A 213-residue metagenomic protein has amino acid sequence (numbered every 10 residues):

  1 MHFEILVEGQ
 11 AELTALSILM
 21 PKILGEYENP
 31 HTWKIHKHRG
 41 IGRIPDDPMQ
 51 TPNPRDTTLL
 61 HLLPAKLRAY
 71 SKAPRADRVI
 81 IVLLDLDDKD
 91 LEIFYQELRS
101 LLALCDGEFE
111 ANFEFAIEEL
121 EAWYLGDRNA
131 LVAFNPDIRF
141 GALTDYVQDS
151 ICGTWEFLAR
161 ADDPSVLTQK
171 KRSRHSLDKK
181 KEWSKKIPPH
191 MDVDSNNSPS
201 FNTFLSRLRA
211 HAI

Functional and structural regions predicted by a protein language model:
H2, L13-I213: C-terminal accessory helical subdomains adjacent to catalytic cores in phosphodiester- and nucleotide-handling enzymes
I5: Conserved SAM-binding loop
